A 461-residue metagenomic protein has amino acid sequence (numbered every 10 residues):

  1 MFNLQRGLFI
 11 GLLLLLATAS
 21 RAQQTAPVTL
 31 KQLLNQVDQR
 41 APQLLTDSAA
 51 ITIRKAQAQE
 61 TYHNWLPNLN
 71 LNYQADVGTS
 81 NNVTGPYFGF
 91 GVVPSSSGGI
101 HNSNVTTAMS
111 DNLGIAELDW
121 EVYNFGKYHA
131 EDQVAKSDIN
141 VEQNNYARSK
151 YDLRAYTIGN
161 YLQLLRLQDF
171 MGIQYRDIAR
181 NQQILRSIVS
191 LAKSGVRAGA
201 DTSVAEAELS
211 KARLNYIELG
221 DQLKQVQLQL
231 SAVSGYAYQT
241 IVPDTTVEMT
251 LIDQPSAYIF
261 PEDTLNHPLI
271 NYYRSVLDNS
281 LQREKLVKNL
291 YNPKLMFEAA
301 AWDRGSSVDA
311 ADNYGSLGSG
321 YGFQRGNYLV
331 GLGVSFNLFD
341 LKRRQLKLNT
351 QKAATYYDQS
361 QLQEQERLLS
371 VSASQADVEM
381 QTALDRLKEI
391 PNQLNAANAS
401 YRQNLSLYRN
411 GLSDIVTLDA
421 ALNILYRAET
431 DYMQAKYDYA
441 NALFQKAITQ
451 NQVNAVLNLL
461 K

Functional and structural regions predicted by a protein language model:
M1-L34, D38, S48, K461: Bacterial Sec-dependent N-terminal signal peptides
Q24, N70, T79, D431-K461: Acidic, low-complexity, intrinsically disordered peripheral segments
V28, Q32, D152-N266: Periplasmic alpha-helical coiled-coil/stalk elements that build and connect Gram-negative outer-membrane
N35-Y123, Y236, T264-L341, V371: A small-residue-enriched
L45-A49, Y62, A108, V122-K150 (+6 more regions): Sec/SRP-type N-terminal targeting helices
A192-V196, Y408-L412, T449: A short glycine-centered flexible hinge/capping loop motif at secondary-structure junctions
A198-A200, N410-Q434: Short terminal targeting/anchoring segments
